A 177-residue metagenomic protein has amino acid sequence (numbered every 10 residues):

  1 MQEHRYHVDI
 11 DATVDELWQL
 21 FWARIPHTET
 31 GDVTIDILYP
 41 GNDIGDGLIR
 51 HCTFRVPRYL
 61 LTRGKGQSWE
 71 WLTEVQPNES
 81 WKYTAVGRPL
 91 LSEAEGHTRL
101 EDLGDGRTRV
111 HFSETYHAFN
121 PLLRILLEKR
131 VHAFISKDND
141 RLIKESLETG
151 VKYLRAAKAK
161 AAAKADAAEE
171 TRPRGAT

Functional and structural regions predicted by a protein language model:
M1-G45, G175-T177: Hydrophobic ligand-binding cavity/cleft-lining segments
E3-D9, T34-D36, H51-T53, S80-T84 (+2 more regions): Ser/Thr- (and often Asn-) enriched beta-sheet segments in non-cytosolic proteins
E3-R5, G64-W69, S92-H97: Short, surface-exposed coil-to-beta transition loops
D11-D15, D43-I44, T73-S80, R99-R109: A short, structured loop/turn motif at beta-sheet edges
T13-E16, F134-L142: Short amphipathic alpha-helical segments
D15, Q19, D105, E148 (+1 more regions): Replace "anionic and nucleotidyl ligands
I37-P89, R141, E145-K164, A168-G175: Glycine-rich portal/gate segments that line the openings of hydrophobic small-molecule binding cavities
A85-D138: Beta-strand/loop substructures that line and gate deep hydrophobic ligand-binding cavities in soluble
